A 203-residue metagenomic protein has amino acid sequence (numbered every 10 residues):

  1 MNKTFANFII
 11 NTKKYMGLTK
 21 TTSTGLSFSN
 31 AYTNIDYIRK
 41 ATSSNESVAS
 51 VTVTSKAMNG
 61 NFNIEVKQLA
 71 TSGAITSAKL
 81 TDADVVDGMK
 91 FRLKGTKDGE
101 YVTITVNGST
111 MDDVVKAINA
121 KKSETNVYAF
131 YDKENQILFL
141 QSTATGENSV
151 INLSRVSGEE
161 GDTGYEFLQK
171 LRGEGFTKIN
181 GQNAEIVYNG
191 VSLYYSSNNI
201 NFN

Functional and structural regions predicted by a protein language model:
M1-F5: N-terminal-proximal low-complexity accessory segments that begin disordered and transition into the first
T12, M16-I137, Q141-N203: Bacterial flagellar/type III secretion structural subunits and associated motility module proteins, recognized via
